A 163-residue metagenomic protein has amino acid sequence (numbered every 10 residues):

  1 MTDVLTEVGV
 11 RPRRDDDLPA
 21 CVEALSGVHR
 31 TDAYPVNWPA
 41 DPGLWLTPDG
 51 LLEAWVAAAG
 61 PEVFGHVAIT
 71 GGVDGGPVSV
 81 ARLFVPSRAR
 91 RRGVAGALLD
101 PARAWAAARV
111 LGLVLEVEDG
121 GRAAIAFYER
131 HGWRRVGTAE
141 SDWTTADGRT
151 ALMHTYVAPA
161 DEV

Functional and structural regions predicted by a protein language model:
T2-D3, G148-V163: Terminal substrate-recognition subdomain of acyl/acetyltransferases
D3-R90, G96-W105, A160-D161: Acetyl-CoA-dependent GNAT
A40, G121, W143: Positions that flank functional sites
L52, V110-G112: Short, high-confidence coil segments that cap the C-terminus of an alpha-helix and link into the following beta-strand
V85, E118-D119: Short amphipathic helical patch at the helix-1/turn junction of helix-turn-helix
L98, G121-A124: Conserved short alpha-helix immediately C-terminal to the canonical SAM/SAH-binding motif I of Rossmann-like
V114-E118, E129, R134-A151: Conserved catalytic-core motifs of GNAT/GCN5-like acyltransferases
